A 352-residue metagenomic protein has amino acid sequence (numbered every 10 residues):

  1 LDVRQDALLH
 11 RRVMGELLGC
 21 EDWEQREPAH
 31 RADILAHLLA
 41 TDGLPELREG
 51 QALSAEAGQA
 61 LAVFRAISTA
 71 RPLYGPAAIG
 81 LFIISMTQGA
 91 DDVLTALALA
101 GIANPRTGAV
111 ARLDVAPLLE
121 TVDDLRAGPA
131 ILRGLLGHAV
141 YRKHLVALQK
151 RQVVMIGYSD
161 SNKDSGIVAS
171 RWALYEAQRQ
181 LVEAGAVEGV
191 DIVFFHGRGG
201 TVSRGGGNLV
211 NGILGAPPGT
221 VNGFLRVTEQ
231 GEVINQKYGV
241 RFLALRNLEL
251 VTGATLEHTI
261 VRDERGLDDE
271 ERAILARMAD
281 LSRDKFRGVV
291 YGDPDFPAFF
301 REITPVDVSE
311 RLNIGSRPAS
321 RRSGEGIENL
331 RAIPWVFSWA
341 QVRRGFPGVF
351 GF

Functional and structural regions predicted by a protein language model:
D2, E120, R126, S203 (+3 more regions): Generic, ordered loop/turn and secondary-structure boundary motif
V3-L94, A98, I102-R106, V122-A169 (+3 more regions): Active-site cores of enzymes that catalyze phosphoryl transfer or operate on phosphate-rich substrates
R4-G15, W23-G50, L61-R65, Y74-P76 (+5 more regions): Acidic, glycine-enriched catalytic cores built around paired aspartates
Q51-G58, I83-T87, A116-D123, L145 (+5 more regions): Alpha-helix capping and helix-loop boundary segments enriched in small/acidic/polar residues
P72-A77, A100-L113, L135-K150, R179-V193 (+4 more regions): Secondary-structure transition/capping motifs at alpha-helix termini and the adjoining loop/turn into the next element
L81, V153, F224-R226, P334-V336: Generic structural signal for residues positioned in beta-strands
D92, A96, V115-L118, A127-G128 (+5 more regions): Extended, hydrophobic alpha-helical segments in both membrane/secreted and soluble proteins
